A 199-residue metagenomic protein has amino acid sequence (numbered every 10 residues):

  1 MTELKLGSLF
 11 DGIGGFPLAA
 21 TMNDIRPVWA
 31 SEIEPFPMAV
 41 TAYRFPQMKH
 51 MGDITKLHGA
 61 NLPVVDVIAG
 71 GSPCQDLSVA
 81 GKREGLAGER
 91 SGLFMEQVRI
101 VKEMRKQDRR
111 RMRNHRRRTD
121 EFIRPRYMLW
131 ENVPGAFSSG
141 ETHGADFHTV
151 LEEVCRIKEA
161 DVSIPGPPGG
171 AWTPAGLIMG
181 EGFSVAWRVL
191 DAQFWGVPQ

Functional and structural regions predicted by a protein language model:
T2-L6: Extreme N-terminal starter segment of soluble prokaryotic enzymes
S8-G14: Class I SAM-dependent methyltransferase "Motif I" SAM/SAH-binding loop
P27-V28: Short beta-strand element of Class I
E34-P35: Conserved SAM/SAH-binding beta-strand->alpha-helix loop
T41-A42: Conserved SAM-binding loop
Q47-D53: Conserved SAM-binding strand-loop segment of SAM-dependent methyltransferases
L57-V65, L77-Q199: Class I S-adenosyl-L-methionine
V65-G71: Short SAM/SAH-binding signature in class I
